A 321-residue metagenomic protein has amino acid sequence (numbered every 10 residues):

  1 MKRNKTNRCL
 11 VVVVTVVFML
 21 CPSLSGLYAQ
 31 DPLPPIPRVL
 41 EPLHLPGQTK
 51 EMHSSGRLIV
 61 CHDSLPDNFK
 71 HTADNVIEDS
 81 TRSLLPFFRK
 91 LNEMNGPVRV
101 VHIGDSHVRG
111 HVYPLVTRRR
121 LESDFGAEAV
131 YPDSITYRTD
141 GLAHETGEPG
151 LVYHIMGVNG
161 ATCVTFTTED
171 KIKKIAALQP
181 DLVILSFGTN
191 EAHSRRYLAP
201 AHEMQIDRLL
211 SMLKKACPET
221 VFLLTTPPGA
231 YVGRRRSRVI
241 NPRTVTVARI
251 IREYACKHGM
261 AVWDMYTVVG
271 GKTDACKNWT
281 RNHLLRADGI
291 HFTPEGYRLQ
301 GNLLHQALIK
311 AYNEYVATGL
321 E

Functional and structural regions predicted by a protein language model:
M1-R38, E321: Bacterial Sec-dependent N-terminal signal peptides
L27, P227-E321: Catalytic His-Asp segment of secreted/periplasmic serine-dependent ester chemistry enzymes
Q30-S80, T136, D140-G141, N282-E321: Conserved catalytic region of serine esterases and O-acyltransferases that act on ester linkages in lipids
I36, G110-V112, A192-A199, Y231-R236 (+1 more regions): Extracytoplasmic/secreted cell-surface and envelope-processing proteins
E78-L91, D140, V164-A176, M204-M212 (+2 more regions): Alpha-helical scaffolding within the catalytic cores of extracellular/periplasmic polymer-degrading hydrolases
R99-H102, H107-M204, R208: Conserved SGNH/GDSL esterase-like catalytic core that processes O-acyl groups on lipids and polysaccharides
H111, L115-R119, K173, P200 (+7 more regions): Solvent-exposed, polar/charged alpha-helical surfaces in well-ordered, non-transmembrane soluble domains, broadly
I184-G188, I206-L210, K214, V221-T226 (+1 more regions): Conserved, well-ordered alpha-helix/loop/beta-strand core segments that scaffold catalytic motifs
